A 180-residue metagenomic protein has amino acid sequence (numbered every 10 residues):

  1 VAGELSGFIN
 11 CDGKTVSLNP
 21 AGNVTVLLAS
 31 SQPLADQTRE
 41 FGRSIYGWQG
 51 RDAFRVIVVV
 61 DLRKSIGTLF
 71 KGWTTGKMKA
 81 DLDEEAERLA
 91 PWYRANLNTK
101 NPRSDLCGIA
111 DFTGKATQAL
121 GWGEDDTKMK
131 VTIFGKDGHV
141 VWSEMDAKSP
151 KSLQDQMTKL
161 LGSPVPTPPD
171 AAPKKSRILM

Functional and structural regions predicted by a protein language model:
A2-E4, N23, R103-C107, W122-T132: Structural micro-motif
L5-V24, Q32-P33: A short beta-strand-turn-helix
I9, L106-T113, E144: Short acidic-hydrophobic, aromatic-tinged amphipathic segments that line or gate anion-handling sites
S17-A21, L28-S30, E40-F41, V141 (+2 more regions): Soluble, non-transmembrane catalytic domains of enzymes that act on hydrophobic metabolites at membranes
V26-S31, V58: Structural cue for short, hydrophobic secondary-structure segments
Q32-A35, L62-I66, T113-G114, H139-V140 (+1 more regions): Solvent-exposed loop/turn segments at secondary-structure junctions within structured extracellular/periplasmic domains
A35-N101, M180: Structural microenvironment flanking redox-active thiols in thiol-disulfide oxidoreductases
G114-M180: Thiol-/selenol-based redox modules, centered on thioredoxin-like and closely related oxidoreductase domains
